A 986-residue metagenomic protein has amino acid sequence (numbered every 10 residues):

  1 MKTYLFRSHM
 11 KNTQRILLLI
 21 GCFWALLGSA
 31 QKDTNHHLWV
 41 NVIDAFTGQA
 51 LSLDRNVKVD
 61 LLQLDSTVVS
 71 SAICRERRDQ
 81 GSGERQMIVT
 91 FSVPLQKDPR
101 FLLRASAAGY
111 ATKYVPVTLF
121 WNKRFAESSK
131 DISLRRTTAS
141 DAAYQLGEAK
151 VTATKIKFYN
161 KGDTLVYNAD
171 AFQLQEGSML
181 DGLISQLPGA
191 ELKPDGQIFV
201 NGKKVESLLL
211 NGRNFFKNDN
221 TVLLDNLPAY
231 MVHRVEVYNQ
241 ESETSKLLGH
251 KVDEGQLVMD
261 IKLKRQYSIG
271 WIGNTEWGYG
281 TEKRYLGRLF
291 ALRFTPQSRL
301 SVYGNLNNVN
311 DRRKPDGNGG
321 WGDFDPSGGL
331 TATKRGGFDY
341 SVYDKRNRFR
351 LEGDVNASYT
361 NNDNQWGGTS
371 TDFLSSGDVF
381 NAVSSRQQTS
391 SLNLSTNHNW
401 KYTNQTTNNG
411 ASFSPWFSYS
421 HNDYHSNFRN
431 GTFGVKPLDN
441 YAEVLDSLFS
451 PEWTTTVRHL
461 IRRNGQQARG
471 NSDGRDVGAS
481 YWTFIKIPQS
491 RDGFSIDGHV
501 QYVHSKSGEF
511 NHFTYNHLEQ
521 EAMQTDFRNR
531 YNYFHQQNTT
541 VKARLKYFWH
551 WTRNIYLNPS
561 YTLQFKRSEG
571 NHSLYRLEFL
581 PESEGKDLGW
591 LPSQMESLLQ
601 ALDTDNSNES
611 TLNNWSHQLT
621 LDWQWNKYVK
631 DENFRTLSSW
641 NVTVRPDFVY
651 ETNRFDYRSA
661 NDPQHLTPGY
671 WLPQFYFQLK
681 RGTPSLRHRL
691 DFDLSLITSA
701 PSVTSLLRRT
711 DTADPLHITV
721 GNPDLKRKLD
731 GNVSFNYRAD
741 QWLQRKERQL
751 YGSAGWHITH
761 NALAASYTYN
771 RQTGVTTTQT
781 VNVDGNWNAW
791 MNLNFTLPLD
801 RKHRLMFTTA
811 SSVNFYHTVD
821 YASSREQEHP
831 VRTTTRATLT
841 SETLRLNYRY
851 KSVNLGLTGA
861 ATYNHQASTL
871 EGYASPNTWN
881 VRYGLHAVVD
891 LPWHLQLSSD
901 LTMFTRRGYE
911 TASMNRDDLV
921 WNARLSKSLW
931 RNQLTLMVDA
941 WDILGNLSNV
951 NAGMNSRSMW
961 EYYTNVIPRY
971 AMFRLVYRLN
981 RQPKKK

Functional and structural regions predicted by a protein language model:
H36-G48, I132: A short, amphipathic beta-strand motif
H37, N218-T221, E241-K283, S298-K986: Primarily recognizes Gram-negative and organellar outer-membrane beta-barrels
T47-A72, N160: Short, ordered, surface-exposed loop/turn motifs in non-cytosolic proteins
L62, S106-A108, S128-D170, K193-D195 (+3 more regions): Short, acidic, small-residue-rich periplasmic hinge/interaction motif at the N-terminus of Gram-negative outer-membrane
S66-V68, M87-T90, P94-L119: A short, solvent-exposed loop/turn motif at the edges and junctions of modular extracellular/periplasmic domains
D181-F216, T244-D253: Extracytoplasmic beta-strand/coil segments of soluble accessory domains associated with Gram-negative outer-membrane
R213-E241, P296: Short acidic/polar hinge/loop motifs at secondary-structure boundaries that mediate gating or recognition
